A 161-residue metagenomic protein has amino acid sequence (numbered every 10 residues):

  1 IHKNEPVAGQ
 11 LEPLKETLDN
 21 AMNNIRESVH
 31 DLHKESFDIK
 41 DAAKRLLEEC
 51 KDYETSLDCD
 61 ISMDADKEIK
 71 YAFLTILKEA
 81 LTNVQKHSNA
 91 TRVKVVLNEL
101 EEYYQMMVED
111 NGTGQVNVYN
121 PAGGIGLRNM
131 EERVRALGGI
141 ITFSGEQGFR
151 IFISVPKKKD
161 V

Functional and structural regions predicted by a protein language model:
I1-N4, N24-D38, D60, S88: Flexible helix-coil linker/loop segments in the cytosolic histidine kinase module, especially at subdomain junctions
N4-E16: Conserved HATPase_c
E16-D19, N23, H30, K34-T55: Short beta-to-alpha transition helix within the HATPase_c
L57-K78: Conserved short strand/loop->alpha-helix "switch" segment adjacent to the catalytic nucleotide/phosphoryl-transfer site
L81-S88: Short helix-loop "hinge" at the ATP-lid/N-box region of the Bergerat-fold HATPase_c
R92-E102, E109: Short beta-strand/loop element within the Bergerat-fold HATPase_c
N111-T113, I125: Conserved post-beta-strand hinge residue in the HATPase_c
Y119-Q147, F152: ATP phosphate-binding glycine-rich loop and adjacent ATP-lid/helix-beta elements within ATP-binding kinase/ATPase
